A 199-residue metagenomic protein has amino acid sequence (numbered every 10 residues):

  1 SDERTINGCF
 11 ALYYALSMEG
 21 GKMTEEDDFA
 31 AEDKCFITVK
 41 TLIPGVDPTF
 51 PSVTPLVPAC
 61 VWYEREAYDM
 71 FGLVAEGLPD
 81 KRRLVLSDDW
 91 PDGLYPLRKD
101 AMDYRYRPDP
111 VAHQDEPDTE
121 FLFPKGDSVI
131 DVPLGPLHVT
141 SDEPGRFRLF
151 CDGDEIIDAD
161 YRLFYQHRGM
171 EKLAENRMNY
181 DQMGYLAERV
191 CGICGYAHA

Functional and structural regions predicted by a protein language model:
S1-E155, G195: Terminal low-complexity/charged segments
I130-A199: Active-site- and interface-proximal helix/loop "cap" or "latch" segments in soluble metabolic and energy-transducing
